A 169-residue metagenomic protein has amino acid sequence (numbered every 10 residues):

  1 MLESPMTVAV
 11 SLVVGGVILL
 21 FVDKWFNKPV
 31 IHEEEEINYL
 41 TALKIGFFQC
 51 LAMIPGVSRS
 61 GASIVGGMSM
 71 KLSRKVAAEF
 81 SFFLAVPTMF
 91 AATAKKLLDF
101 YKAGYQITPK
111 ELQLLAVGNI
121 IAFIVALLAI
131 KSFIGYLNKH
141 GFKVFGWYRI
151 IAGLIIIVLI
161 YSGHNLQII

Functional and structural regions predicted by a protein language model:
M1-I169: Multi-pass membrane proteins that catalyze or facilitate reactions on polyprenyl-/lipid-phosphate substrates and their
